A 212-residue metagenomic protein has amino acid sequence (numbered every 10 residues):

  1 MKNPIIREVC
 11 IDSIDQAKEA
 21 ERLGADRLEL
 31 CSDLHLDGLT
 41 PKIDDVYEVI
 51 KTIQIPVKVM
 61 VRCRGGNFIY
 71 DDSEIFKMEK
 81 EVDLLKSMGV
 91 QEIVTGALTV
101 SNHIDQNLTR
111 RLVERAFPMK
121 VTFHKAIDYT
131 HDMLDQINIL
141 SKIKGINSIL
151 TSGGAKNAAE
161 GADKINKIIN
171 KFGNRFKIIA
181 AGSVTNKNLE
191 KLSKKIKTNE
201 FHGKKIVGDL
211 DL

Functional and structural regions predicted by a protein language model:
I5-I11, L28-L30, V57-V61, I93-T95 (+4 more regions): Hydrophobic faces of well-ordered beta-strands that scaffold small-molecule active sites in alpha/beta enzyme cores
I6-E19, L23-G38: N-terminal beta1-alpha1 ligand-phosphate binding loop
D12-L23, V59, C63, I69-L84 (+4 more regions): Catalytic cores of alpha/beta
D26-L39, L84, M88-S101, K144-A159 (+2 more regions): Glycine-rich phosphate-binding active-site loops on the catalytic face of alpha/beta enzymes
D37-D45, Y70-K80, V100-L108, D132 (+1 more regions): Alpha-helix N-cap and loop-to-helix initiation/capping positions
G38-G65, Q106-A126, A162-T185: Alpha-helix-loop-beta-strand connector modules within alpha/beta enzyme cores
V82-H131: Hydrophobic, well-structured mid-protein blocks that either form specific transmembrane helices
P118-N157: Histidine/lysine/aspartate-rich catalytic loop segments that bind and position anionic ligands
